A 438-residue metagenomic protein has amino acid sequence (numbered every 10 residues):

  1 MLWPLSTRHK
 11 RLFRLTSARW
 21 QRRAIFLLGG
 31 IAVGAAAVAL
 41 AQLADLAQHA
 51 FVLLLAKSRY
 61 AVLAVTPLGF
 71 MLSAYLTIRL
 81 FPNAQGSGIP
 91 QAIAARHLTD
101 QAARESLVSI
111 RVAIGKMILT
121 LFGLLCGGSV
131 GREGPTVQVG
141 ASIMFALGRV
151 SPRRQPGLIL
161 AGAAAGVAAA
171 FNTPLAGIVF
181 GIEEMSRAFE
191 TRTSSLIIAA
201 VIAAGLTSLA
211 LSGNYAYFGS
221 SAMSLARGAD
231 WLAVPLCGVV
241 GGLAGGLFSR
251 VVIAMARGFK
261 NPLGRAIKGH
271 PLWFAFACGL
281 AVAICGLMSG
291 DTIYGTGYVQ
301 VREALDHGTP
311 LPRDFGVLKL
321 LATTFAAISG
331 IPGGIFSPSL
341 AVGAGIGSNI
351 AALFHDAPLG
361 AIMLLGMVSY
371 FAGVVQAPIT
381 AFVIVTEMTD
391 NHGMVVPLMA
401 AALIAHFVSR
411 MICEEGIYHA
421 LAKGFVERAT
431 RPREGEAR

Functional and structural regions predicted by a protein language model:
M1-R438: Alpha-helical transmembrane segments and immediately membrane-proximal extracytoplasmic
